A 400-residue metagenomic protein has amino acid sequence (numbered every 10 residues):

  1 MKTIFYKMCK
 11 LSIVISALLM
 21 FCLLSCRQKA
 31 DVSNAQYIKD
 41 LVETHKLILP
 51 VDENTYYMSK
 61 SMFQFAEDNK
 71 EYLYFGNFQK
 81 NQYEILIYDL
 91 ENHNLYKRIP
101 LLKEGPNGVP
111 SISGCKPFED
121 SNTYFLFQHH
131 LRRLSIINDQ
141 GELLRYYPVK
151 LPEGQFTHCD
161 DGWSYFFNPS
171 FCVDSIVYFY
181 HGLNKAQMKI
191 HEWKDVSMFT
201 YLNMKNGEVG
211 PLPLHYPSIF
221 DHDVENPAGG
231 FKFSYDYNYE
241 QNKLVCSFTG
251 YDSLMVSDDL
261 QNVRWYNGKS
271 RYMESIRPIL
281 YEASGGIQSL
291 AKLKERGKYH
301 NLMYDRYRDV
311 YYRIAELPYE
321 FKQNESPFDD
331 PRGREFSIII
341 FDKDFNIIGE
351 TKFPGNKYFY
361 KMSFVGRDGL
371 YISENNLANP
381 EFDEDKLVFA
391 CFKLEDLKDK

Functional and structural regions predicted by a protein language model:
V32-S59: A short helix->beta-strand "capping" segment at the edge of beta-propeller domains
P50-I85, H300-D305, D309-E316: Beta-strand-rich domains and repeat architectures in extracellular enzymes and scaffolds, especially beta-propellers
S59-D68, S113-D120, S164-D174, A228-E240 (+2 more regions): Structural signature of eukaryotic scaffold interfaces centered on beta-propeller domains
I87-D89, G141, E192-G207, F328-N346 (+1 more regions): Beta-propeller blade signature
N94-F125, H129, K150-D161, F353-F359: Blade-loop segments of beta-propeller domains
N107, K269-R277, Y281-G285, N346-G366: Conserved blade-ending motifs and adjacent loop-strand segments that build the rim/top face of beta-propeller domains
L131-R132, N138-S175, F179-M188: Asp-box/WD-like beta-propeller blade repeats and closely related beta-sheet repeat scaffolds
L293-I340: Loop/turn-rich, solvent-exposed surfaces of beta-rich toroidal or solenoidal domains
